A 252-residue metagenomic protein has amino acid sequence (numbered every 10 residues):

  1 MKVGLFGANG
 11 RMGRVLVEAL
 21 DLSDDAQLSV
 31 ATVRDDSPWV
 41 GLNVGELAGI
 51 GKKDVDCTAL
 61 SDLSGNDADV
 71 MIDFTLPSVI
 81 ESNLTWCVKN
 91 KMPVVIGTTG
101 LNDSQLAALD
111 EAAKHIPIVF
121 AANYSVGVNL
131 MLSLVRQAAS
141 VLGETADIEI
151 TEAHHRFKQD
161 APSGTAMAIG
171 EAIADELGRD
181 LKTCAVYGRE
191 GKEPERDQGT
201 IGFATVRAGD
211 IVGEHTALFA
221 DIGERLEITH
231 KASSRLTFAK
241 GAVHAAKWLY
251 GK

Functional and structural regions predicted by a protein language model:
M1-V3: Extreme N-terminal starter segment of soluble prokaryotic enzymes
F6, R11-G65, E144-K252: C-terminal substrate-binding/catalytic lobe of Rossmann-fold NAD(P)-dependent oxidoreductases
L28, V94-V95, I118-F120: Hydrophobic beta-strand scaffold residues
R34, T99-L101, N123-S125, A153-H155: Short, ordered loop/turn segments at secondary-structure junctions
S61, D67-C87, G100-Q105: Beta-loop-alpha module in the N-terminal Rossmann-like domain of NAD(P)-dependent dehydrogenases, especially those
P77, E81, L132, L236: Glycine-rich phosphate-binding loop at the start of an alpha helix
L84-T85, K89, G97-I118, N129 (+1 more regions): Rossmann-fold NAD(P)-binding glycine/threonine-rich loop
